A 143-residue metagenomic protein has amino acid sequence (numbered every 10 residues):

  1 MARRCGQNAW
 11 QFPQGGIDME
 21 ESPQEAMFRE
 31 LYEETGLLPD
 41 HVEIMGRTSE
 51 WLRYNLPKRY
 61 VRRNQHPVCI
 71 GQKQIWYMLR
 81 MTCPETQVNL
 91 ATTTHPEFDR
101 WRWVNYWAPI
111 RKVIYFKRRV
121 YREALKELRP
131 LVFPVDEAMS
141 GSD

Functional and structural regions predicted by a protein language model:
M1-P13: N-terminal strand-loop-strand
G6-N8, D40, K73-I75: A generic structural signal for short beta-strands and their flanking turns/coil linkers
N8-W10, E33, T86: Glycine-centered loop/turn positions within well-structured domains that cap or flank conserved ligand/cofactor-binding
W10-Q14, H66, F98-R100: A short, polar/proline- and glycine-enriched secondary-structure boundary/capping micro-motif
F12-W51, N105: The catalytic Nudix box helix
T48-V88: Active-site-adjacent beta-strand/loop module that shapes the phosphate/pyrophosphate-binding cleft
K73-C83, Q87-E123: NUDIX/MutT-family hydrolases
K126-D143: Charge-dense polyanion-binding interfaces
